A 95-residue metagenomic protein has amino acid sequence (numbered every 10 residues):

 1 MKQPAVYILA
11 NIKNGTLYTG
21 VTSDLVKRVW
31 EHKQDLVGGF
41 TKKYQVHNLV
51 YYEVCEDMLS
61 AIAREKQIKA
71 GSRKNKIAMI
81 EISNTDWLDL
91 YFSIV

Functional and structural regions predicted by a protein language model:
M1-G38, K42-V54, L59-K66, S83-V95: GIY-YIG nuclease catalytic motif and its immediate N-terminal context
K66-I80: Short arginine-rich
